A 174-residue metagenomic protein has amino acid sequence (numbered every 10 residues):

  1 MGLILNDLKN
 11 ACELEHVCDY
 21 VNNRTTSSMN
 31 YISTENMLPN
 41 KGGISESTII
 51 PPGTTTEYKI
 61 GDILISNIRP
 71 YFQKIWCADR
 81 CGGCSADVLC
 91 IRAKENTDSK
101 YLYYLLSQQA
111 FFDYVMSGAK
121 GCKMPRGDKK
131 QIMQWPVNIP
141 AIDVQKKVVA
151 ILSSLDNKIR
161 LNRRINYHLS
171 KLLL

Functional and structural regions predicted by a protein language model:
M1, G82-L89, K120-V149: A short glycine-rich beta-alpha junction/loop motif
M1-R24, M37-P39, Q134, N138 (+1 more regions): Non-catalytic DNA-recognition/assembly elements of restriction-modification systems
L8-I60: Sequence-specific dsDNA recognition surfaces
T34-M37, G42-G43, W76-R80, K120 (+1 more regions): Short capping/connector residues at structural and topological boundaries
T54-T56, I60-F111: A short beta-sheet element
K100-Q131: Short, positively charged
